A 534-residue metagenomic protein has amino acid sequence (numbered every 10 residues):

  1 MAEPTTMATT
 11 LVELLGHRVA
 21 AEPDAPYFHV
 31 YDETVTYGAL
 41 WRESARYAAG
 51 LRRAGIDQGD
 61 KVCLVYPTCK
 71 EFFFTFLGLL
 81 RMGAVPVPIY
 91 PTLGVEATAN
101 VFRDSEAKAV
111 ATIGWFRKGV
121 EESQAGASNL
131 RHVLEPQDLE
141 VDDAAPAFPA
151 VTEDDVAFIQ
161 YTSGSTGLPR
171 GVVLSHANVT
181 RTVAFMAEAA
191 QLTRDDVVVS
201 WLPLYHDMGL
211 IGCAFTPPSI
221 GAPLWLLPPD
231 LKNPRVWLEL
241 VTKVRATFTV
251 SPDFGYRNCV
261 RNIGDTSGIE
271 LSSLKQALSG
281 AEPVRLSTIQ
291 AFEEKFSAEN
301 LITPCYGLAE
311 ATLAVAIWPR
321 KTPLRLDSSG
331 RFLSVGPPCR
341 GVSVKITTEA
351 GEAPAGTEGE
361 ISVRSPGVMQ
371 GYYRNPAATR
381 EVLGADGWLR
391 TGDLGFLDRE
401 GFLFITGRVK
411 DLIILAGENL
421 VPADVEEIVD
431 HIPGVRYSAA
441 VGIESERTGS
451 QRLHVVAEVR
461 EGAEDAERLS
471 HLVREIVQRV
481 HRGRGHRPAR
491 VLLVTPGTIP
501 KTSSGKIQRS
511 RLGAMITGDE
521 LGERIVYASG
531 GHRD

Functional and structural regions predicted by a protein language model:
T5-M7, D24-L77, G94-A99, A150 (+1 more regions): Conserved AMP-binding/adenylate-forming core of the ANL superfamily
P23, D143-Y161, G167-L168, N178 (+2 more regions): Conserved pre-ATP/AMP-binding loop-to-beta segment of ANL
R53-A54, R81-P149, P252-D253, N258 (+3 more regions): Structural core segment of the AMP-binding/adenylate-forming
V110, T249, S365, Q370-G371 (+1 more regions): AMP-binding/adenylate-forming catalytic core of the ANL superfamily
T180-V197, D207-T247, N262-T266: Conserved AMP-binding/adenylation subdomain of ANL enzymes
L238, A246-S251, V260-G330, S343 (+1 more regions): Gly/Ser/Thr-rich phosphate-binding loop
D327-F332, V368-G392, V409-K410, E426: Conserved ANL (AMP-binding/adenylate-forming) active-site segment centered on the GW(Y/F)…HTG consensus within
I413, A439-E444, H454-V455, V477-R533: Conserved C-terminal "lid"/linker of ANL adenylate-forming enzymes
